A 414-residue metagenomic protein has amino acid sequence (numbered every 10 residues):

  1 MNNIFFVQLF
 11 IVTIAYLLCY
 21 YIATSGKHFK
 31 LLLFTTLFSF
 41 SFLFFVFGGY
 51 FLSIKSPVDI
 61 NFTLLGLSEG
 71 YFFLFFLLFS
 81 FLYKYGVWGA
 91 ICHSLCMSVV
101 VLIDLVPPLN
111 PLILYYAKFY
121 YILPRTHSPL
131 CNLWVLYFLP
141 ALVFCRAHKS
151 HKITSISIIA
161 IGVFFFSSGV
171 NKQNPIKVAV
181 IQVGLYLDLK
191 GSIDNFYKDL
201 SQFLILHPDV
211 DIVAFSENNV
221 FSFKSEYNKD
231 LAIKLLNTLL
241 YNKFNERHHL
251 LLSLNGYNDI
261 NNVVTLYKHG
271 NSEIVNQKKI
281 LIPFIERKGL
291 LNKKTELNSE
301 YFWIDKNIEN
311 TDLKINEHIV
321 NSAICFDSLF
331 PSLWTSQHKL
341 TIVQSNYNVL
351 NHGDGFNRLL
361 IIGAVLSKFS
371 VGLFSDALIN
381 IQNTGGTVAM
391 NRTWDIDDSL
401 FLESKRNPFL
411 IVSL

Functional and structural regions predicted by a protein language model:
M1-F165, A377, I381-T387, D397 (+1 more regions): Membrane-embedded alpha-helical bundles of multi-pass enzymes that act on lipidic or dolichyl-linked glycan substrates
F10-L18, F42-F51, Q182, D209-E226 (+1 more regions): Short, conserved active-site loops that position catalytic residues or coordinate cofactors/metal ions across diverse
A23, L77-Y83, I91, L142-A147 (+5 more regions): Alpha-helix C-terminal capping segments
F51-F62, L102-W134, I260-P331: Active-site catalytic loop in hydrolytic enzyme cores
F62-E69, F73-L74, L78, V106-K118 (+3 more regions): CN hydrolase (nitrilase-like) catalytic-core segments centered on the catalytic cysteine and neighboring Lys/Glu
S150-V170, Q277-K294: A short, flexible N-terminal coil/short beta segment enriched in small residues
I161-I205, D354-I362, G385, N391-L414: Non-cytosolic juxtamembrane linkers/loops that tether extracellular or periplasmic domains to nearby transmembrane
S168-P283, D312-H318, F326, W334: Soluble catalytic regions of membrane-associated enzymes that act on cell-envelope and secretory-pathway components
